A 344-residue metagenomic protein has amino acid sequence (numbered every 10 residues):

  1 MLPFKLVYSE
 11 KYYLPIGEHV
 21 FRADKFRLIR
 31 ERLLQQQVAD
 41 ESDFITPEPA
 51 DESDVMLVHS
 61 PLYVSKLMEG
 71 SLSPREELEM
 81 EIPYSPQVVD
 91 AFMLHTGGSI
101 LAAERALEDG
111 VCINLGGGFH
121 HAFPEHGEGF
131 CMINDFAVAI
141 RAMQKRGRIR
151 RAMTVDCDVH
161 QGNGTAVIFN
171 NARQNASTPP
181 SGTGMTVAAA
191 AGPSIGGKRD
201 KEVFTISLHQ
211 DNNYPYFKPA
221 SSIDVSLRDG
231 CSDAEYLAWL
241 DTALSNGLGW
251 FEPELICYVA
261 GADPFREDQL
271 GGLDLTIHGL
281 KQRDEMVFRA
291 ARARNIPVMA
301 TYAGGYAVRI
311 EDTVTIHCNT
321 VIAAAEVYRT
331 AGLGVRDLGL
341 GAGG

Functional and structural regions predicted by a protein language model:
M1-A50: N-terminal low-complexity, Ser/Thr- and acidic-residue-enriched intrinsically disordered segments
K11-I16, P49-S53, R75-V88: Glycine-/proline-rich flexible loop or hinge segments
L34, S60, N170-R173: A generic structural signal for secondary-structure junctions that act as hinges or helix/strand caps at the edges
E41-E52, M299-V308: Acidic carboxylate-rich catalytic motifs and surrounding loops in phosphoryl-/glycosyl-chemistry enzymes
I45, M56, N114: Short, conserved beta-strand segments within well-ordered enzyme catalytic domains that often line or immediately flank
E48-L72: Charged, often glycine-rich, active-site loop that binds/positions anionic groups
P74-G339, G344: A general "terminal functional-core" signal
